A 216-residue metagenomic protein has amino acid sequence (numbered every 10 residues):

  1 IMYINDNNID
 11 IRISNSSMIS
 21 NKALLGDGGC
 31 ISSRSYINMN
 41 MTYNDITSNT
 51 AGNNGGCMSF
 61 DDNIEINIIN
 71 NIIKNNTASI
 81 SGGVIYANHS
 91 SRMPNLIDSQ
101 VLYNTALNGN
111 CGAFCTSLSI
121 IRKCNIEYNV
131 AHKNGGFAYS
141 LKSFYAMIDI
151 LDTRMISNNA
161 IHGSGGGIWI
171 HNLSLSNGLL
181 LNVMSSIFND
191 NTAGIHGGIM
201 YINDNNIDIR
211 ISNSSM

Functional and structural regions predicted by a protein language model:
I1-S17, K22, I31-D45, T50 (+8 more regions): Surface-exposed loop/turn motifs in large extracellular/passenger domains
N21, G28-G29, G55-G56, G82-G83 (+6 more regions): Periodic glycine anchor positions in long extracellular repeat architectures
G26, N54, L96, I121 (+2 more regions): Hydrophobic alpha-helical segments
